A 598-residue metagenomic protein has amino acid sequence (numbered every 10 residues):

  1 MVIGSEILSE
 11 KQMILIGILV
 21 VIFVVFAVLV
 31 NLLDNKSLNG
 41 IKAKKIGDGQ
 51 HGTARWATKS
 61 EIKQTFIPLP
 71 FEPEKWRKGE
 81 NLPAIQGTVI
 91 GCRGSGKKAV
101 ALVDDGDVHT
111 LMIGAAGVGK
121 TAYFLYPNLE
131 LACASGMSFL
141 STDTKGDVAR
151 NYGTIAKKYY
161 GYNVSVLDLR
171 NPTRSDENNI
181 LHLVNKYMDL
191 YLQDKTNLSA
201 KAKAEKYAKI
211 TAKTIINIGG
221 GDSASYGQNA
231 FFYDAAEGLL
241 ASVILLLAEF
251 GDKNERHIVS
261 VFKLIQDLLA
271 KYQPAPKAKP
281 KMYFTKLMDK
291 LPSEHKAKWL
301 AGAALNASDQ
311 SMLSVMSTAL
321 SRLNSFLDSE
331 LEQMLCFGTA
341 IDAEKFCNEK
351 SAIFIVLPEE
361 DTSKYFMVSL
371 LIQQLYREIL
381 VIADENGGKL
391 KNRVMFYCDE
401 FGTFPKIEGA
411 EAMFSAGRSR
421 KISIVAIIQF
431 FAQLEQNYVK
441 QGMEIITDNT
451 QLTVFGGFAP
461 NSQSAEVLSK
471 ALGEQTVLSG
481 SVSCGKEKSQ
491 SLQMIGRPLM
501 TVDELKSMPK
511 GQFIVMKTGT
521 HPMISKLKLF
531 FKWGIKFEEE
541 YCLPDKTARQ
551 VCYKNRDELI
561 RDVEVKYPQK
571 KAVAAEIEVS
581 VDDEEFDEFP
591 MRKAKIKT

Functional and structural regions predicted by a protein language model:
M1-V118, A122-E130, S135, T173 (+2 more regions): Basic- and hydrophobic-enriched, low-structure N-terminal and domain-boundary segments that flank ATP-binding catalytic
V2-I3, S464-V467, A471, T520-M523: Short intrinsically disordered, low-complexity coil segments enriched in acidic
T53-T58, R77-K97, A297-S311, F458-S462 (+3 more regions): N-terminal short leaders/motifs
I62-F66, R77, F366, F401 (+1 more regions): A short glycine-/small-residue-rich loop at the edge of a beta-strand within enzyme catalytic domains
V89-K97, A101-I422, N437-Y438, D503-I524 (+2 more regions): P-loop NTPase motor domains
F414-I514: Conserved ATP-driven motor cores of ASCE-family P-loop NTPases powering translocation/secretion/packaging/pilus
K528: Short, surface-exposed polybasic-aromatic patches that bind anionic ligands, especially phosphate groups
